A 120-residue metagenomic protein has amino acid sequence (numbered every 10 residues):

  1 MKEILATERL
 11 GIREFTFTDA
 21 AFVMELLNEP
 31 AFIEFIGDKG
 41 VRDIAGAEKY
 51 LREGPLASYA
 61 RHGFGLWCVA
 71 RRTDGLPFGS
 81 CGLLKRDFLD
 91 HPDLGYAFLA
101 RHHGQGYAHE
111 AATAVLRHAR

Functional and structural regions predicted by a protein language model:
M1-R101, T113-H118: GNAT-family acyltransferases
G106-H109: Glycine-rich acyl-CoA binding loop
